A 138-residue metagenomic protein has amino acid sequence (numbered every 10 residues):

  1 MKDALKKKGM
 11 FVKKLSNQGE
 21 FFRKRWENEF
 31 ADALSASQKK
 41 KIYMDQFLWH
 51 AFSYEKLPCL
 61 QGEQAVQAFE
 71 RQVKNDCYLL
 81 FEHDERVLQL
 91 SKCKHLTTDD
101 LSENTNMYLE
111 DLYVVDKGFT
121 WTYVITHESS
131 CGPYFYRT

Functional and structural regions predicted by a protein language model:
M1-T138: Structured alpha/beta or helical-core interaction and ligand-binding surfaces enriched in interleaved
